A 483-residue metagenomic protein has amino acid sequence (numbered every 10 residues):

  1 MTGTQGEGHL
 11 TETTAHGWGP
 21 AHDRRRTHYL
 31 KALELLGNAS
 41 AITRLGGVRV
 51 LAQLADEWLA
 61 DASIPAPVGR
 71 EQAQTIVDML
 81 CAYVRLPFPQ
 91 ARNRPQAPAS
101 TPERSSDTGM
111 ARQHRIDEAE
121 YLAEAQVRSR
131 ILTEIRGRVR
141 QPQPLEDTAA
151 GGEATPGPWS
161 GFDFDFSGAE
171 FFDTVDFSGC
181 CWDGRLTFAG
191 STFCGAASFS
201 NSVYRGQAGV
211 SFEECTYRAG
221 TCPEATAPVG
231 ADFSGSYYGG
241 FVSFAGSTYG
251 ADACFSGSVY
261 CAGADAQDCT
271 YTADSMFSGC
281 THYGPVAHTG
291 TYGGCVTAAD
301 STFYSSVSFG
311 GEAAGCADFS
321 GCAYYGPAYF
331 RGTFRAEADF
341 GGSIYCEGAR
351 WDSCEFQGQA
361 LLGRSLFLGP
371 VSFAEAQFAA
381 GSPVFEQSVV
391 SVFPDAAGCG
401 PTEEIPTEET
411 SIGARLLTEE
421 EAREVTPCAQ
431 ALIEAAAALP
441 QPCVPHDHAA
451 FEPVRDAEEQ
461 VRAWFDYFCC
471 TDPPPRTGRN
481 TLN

Functional and structural regions predicted by a protein language model:
M1-T27: Membrane-embedded hydrophobic alpha-helical segments
T27-L35, A39-A52, D56-N483: N-terminal leader/targeting and pre-domain segments
